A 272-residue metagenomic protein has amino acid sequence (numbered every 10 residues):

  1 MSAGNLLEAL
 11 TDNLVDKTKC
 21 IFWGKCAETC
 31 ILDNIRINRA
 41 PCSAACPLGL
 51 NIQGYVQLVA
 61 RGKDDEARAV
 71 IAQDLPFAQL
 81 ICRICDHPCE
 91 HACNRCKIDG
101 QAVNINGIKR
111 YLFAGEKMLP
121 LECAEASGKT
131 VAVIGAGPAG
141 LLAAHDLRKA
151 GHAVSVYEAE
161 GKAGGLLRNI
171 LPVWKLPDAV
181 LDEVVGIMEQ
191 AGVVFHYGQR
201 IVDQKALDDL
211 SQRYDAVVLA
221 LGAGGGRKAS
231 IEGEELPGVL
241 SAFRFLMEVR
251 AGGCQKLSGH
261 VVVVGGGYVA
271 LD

Functional and structural regions predicted by a protein language model:
M1-T130, V217-P237: Ferredoxin-type iron-sulfur electron-transfer modules and their immediate structural context
K25, P76, G137-P138, K162 (+1 more regions): Residue-level detector of alpha-helix initiation sites
R68-A78, D86-P88, L166-D215: N-terminal Rossmann-like dinucleotide/flavin-binding domain of flavoprotein oxidoreductases that bind FAD/FMN
T130-Y157, Y197-D208, G225-R227, R244-D272: Rossmann-like dinucleotide/flavin-binding elements
A144-D146, R168-N169, A229-G233: Short amphipathic alpha-helical segments
H152-R168: Glycine-rich FAD pyrophosphate-binding loop
A153, G192-V194, G238: Conserved beta-strand segments of alpha/beta enzyme cores
L219-A220, S241, V263: Redox-cofactor binding/interface segments in oxidoreductases and associated redox assembly factors
